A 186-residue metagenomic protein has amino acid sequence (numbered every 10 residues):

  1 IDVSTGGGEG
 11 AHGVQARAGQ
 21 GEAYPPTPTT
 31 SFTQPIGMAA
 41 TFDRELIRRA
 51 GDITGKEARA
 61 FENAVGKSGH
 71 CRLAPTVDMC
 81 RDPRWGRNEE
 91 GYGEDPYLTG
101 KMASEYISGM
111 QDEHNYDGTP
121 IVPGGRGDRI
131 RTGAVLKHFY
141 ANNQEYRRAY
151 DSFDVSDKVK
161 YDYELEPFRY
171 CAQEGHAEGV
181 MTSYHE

Functional and structural regions predicted by a protein language model:
I1-E186: Glycoside hydrolase catalytic-domain context in secreted enzymes
